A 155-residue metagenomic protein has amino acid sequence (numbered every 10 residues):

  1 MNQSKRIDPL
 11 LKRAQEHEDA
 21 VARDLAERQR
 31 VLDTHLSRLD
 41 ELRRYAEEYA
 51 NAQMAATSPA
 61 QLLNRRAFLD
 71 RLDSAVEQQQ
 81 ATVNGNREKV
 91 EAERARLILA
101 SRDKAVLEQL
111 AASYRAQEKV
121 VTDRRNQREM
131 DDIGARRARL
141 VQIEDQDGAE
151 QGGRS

Functional and structural regions predicted by a protein language model:
M1-S155: Charge-rich amphipathic alpha-helical interaction elements
